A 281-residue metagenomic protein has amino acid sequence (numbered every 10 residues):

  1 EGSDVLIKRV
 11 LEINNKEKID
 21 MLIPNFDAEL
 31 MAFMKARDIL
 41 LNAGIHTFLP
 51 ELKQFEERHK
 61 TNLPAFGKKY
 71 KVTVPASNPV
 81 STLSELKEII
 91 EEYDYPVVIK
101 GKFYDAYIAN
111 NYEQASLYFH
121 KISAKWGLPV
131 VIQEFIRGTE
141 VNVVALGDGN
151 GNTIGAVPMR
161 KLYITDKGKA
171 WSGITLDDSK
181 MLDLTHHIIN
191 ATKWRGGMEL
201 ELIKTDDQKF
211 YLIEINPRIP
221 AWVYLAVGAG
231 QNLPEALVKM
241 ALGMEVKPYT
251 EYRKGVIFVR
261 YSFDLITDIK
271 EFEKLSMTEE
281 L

Functional and structural regions predicted by a protein language model:
E1-I13: Glycine-rich, highly charged phosphate/nucleotide-binding loops
E1-S3, N25, E51, G101: Short beta->alpha connector loops at strand-helix junctions that form conserved, small/polar/Pro-enriched
I13-E17, Y93: Active-site charged/polar residues at nucleotide-handling catalytic sites that mediate phosphoryl, nucleotidyl
E17-R58, K71-A76: A short, GP-enriched loop/loop-strand-helix hinge that lies immediately N-terminal to, or at the N-terminal rim
Q54-G138, D148-N152, S179: Active-site nucleotide/adenylate-binding loops and adjacent lid/helix of ATP-dependent enzymes
N110-E113, L117-I122, G127, Q133-K193 (+6 more regions): ATP-dependent carboxylate/phosphate-activation module, predominantly the ATP-grasp catalytic core and closely related
Q208-Y211: Conserved protein kinase catalytic/activation segment
M244-L281: Cysteine/selenocysteine-centered motifs that mediate thiol-based redox chemistry or coordinate metal-sulfur cofactors
